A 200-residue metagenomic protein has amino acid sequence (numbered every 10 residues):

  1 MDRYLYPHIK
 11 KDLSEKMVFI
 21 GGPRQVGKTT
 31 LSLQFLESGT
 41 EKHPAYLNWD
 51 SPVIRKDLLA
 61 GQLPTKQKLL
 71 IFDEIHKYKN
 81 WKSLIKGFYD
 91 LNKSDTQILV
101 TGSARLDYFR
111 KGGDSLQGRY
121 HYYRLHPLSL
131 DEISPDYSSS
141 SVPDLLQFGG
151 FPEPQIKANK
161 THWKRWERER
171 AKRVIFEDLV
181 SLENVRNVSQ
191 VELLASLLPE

Functional and structural regions predicted by a protein language model:
M1-D12: Pre-Walker A adenine-sensing motif
I20: Hydrophobic anchor at the beta1->P-loop junction of P-loop NTPases
P23: P-loop (Walker A) phosphate-binding loop of NTP-binding proteins
K28: Conserved lysine of the Walker
L31: Hydrophobic positions on the alpha1 helix immediately C-terminal to the Walker A/P-loop
K82-L106, R110, D114-S115: Conserved catalytic/switch belt of AAA+ P-loop NTPases
L106-H121, S134-S138: Short regulatory helix/loop adjacent to the ATP-binding pocket of P-loop NTPases
R124-E200: Interdomain hinge/linker elements that couple catalytic modules in large macromolecular machines
